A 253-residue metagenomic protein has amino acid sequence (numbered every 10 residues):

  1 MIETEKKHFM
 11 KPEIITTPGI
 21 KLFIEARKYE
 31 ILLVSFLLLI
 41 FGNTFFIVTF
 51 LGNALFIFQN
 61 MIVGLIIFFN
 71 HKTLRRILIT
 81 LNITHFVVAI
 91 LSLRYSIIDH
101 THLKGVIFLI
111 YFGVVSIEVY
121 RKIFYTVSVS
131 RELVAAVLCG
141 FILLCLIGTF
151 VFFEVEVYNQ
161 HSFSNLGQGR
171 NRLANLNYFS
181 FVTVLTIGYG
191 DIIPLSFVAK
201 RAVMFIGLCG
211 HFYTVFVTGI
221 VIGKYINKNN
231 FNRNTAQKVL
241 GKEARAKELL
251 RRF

Functional and structural regions predicted by a protein language model:
T16-L32, T73: N-terminal membrane topogenic signal
E25-I40, I79-H85: Alpha-helical transmembrane segments
I40-G52, I66-T73, R94-Y95: Short, hydrophobic transmembrane alpha-helix segments
N43-F58, T101-G113, L173-N177: Structural signature of hydrophobic alpha-helical transmembrane segments
F46-L51, G148-Y178: Outer-pore turret/helix-boundary of cation channels
L74-H85, T101-L109, S128-C139: Cytoplasmic-side transmembrane-helix entry/capping segments in multi-pass membrane proteins
V114-Q160: Pore-domain transmembrane helices of cation channels
R172-F231: Pore domain of cation channels
